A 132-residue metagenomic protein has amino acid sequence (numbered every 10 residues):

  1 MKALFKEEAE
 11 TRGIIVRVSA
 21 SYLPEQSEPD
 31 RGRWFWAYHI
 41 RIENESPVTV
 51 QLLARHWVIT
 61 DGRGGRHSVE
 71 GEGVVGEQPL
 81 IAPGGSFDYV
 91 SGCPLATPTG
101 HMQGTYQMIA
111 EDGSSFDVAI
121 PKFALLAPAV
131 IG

Functional and structural regions predicted by a protein language model:
K2-L4, Y22-Q26, A54, E72-E77 (+1 more regions): Short structured motifs
K2-R33: Low-complexity, acidic Ser/Thr/Pro/Gly-rich terminal tails and inter-domain linkers that flank the onset of structured
K6, P94-G132: Terminal connector regions
I14, W34-W36, I40, L53 (+2 more regions): Hydrophobic core residues within well-ordered beta-strands of beta-rich domains
S27-E28, T49, A96-G100: Short glycine/serine/proline-enriched coil/turn segments at secondary-structure junctions
I42-S46: Asparagine-centered strand-capping/turn motif at beta-strand->loop junctions
V48-H67: Short acidic, flexible loop segments centered on an aromatic residue
H67-T99: Intrinsically disordered, low-complexity Pro/Gly/Ser/Thr-rich segments with frequent PxxP/GP/PP motifs and embedded
